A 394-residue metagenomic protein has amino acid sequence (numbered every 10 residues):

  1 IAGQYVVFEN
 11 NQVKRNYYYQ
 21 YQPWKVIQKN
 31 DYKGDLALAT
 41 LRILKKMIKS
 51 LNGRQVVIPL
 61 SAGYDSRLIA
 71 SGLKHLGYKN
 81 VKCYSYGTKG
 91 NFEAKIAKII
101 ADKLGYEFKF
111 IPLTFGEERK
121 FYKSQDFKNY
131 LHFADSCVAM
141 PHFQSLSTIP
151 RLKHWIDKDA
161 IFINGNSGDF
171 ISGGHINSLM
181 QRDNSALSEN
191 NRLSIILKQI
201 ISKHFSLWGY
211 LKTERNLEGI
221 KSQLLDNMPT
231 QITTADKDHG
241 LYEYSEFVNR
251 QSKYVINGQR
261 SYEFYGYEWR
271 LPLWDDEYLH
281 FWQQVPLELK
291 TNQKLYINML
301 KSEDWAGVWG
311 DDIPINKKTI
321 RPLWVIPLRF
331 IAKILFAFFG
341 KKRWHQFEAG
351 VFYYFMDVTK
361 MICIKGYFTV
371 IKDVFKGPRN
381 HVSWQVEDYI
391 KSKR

Functional and structural regions predicted by a protein language model:
I1-Y18: N-terminal glutamine amidotransferase
Y5, Y244-G258: Core structural elements
Q22-D238, N257-W309, P322-P327: ATP-dependent adenylate-handling active sites, centered on carboxylate activation for C-N bond formation
T234, G240-Y242, S252: Cys-based phosphatases of the PTP/DUSP/CDC25 superfamily and their flanking regulatory architecture
W305-D388: PAPS-dependent sulfotransferase catalytic core
K391-R394: Extracellular glycan-modifying ectodomains
